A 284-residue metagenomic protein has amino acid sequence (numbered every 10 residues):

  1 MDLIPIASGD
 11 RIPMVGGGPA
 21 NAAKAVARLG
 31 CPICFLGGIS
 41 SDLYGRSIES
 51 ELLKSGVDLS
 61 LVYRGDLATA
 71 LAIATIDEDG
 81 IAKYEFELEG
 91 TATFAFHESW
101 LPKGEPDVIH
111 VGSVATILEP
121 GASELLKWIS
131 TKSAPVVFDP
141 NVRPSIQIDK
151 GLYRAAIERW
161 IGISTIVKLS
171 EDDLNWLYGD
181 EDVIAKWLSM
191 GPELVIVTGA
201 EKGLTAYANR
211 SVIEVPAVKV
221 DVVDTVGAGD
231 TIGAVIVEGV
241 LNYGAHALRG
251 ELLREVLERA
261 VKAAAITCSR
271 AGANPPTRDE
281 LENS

Functional and structural regions predicted by a protein language model:
M1-P5, S41, V142-P144, D173 (+2 more regions): Short, glycine/acidic-enriched loop or turn micro-motifs at the edges of active sites
M1-V57: Glycine-rich phosphate/adenosyl-contacting loop at the front of the ribokinase-like
L3, S113-I117, A264, R270-A273: Glycine-rich phosphate/pyrophosphate-binding beta-alpha loops
D10-G17, L43, G151, A155 (+3 more regions): Residues at secondary-structure transition points
K24, L71-T75, G203-Y207: Short beta-strand scaffold segments in enzyme catalytic cores
E51-K54, L59-S60, E78-V212, P276 (+1 more regions): Ribokinase/PfkB-type carbohydrate-kinase core domain
S60-A70: A short, structured active-site edge motif that brings together acidic residues
G179-S284: Conserved phosphate-binding/catalytic region of the ribokinase-like
